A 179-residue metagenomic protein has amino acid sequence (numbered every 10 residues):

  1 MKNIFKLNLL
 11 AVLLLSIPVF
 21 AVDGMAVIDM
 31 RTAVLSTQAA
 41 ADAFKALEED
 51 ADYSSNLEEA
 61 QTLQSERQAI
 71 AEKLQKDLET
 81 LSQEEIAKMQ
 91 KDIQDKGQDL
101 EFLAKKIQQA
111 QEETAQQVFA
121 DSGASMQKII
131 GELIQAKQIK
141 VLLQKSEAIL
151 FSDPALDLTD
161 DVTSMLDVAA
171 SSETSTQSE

Functional and structural regions predicted by a protein language model:
M1-L9: Bacterial N-terminal signal peptides that target proteins for export
S16-P18: N-terminal signal peptide c-region/cleavage motif recognized by signal peptidases
A21-E179: Amphipathic, charged alpha-helical segments and their helix-to-coil junctions in extracytoplasmic/peripheral assemblies
